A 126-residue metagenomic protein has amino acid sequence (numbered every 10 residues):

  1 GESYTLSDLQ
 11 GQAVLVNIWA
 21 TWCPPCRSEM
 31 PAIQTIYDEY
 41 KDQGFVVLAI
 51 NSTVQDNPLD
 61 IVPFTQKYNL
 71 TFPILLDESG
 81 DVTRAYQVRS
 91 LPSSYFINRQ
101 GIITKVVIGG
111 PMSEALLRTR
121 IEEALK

Functional and structural regions predicted by a protein language model:
G1-V14: A short beta-strand-turn-helix
Q10, I18-T35: Conserved redox-active cysteine motifs that mediate thiol-disulfide chemistry, especially di-cysteine Cys-X(1-2)-Cys
Q10-Q12, D42, L70-T71, V88: Active-site acidic short loop of glycosyltransferases
L15-W19, A49-N51: Structural cue for short, hydrophobic secondary-structure segments
R27-Y68, E78-A85: Structural microenvironment flanking redox-active thiols in thiol-disulfide oxidoreductases
P63-T71, L76-L125: Thiol/disulfide oxidoreductase modules built on the thioredoxin-like
